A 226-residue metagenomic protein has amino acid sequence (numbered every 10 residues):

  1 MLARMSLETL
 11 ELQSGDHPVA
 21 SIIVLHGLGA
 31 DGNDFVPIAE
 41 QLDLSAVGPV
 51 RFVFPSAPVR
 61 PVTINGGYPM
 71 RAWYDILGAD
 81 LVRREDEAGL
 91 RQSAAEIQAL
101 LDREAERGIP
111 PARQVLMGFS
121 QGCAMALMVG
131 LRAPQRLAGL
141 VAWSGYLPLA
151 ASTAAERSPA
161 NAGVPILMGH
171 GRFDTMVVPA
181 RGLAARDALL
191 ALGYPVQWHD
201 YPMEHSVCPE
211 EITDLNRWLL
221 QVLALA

Functional and structural regions predicted by a protein language model:
L2-V115: Serine-hydrolase catalytic machinery in alpha/beta-hydrolase-like enzymes
F35-E40, A154, V178-A188: Short alpha-helix in the alpha/beta-hydrolase fold that links the catalytic acid
L44-V47, R157-G163: Short, conserved loop/helix-junction motifs that constitute active-site signature segments in enzyme catalytic cores
P55-S56, M117, V141-S144, G169 (+1 more regions): Alpha/beta-hydrolase-fold catalytic nucleophile elbow
A105, P110-N161: Primarily recognizes the serine-hydrolase "nucleophile elbow" in alpha/beta-hydrolase and SGNH/GDSL folds
N161-I166, L192-P195: Short, proline-enriched alpha-helix->beta-strand connector loops that line the catalytic pocket of alpha/beta-hydrolase
L167-H170, D174: Short beta-strand/loop motif that positions the catalytic acidic residue of the alpha/beta-hydrolase fold
A180-A226: C-terminal catalytic histidine-bearing segment of alpha/beta-hydrolase fold enzymes
